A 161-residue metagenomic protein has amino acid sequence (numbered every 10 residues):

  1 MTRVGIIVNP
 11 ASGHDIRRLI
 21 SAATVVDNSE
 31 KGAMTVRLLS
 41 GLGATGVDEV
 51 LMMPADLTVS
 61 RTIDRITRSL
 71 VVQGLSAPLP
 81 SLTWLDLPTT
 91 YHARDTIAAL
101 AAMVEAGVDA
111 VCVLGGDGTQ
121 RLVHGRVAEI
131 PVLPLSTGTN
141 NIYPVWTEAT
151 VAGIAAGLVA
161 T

Functional and structural regions predicted by a protein language model:
M1-A110: ATP/NTP phosphate-donor binding region
V8, P54-A55, L114-D117, L135-T137: Glycine-rich beta-strand-to-loop/alpha-helix junction loops that act as flexible
H14-I16, T96, V113-H124, N140-P144: Short glycine/serine/threonine-rich phosphate/pyrophosphate-binding segments that cradle anionic phosphate groups
A22, V26, A128, P134 (+1 more regions): Catalytic, metal-anchored helix/loop core of enzyme active sites in primary metabolism
T89-Y91, T137-N140: Short, acidic/turn-prone active-site loops that include or flank metal/cofactor- and phosphate-binding residues
E105, H124-E129: Alpha-helix C-terminal capping segments
R126, G138-T161: Catalytic core of DAGKc-family lipid kinases
